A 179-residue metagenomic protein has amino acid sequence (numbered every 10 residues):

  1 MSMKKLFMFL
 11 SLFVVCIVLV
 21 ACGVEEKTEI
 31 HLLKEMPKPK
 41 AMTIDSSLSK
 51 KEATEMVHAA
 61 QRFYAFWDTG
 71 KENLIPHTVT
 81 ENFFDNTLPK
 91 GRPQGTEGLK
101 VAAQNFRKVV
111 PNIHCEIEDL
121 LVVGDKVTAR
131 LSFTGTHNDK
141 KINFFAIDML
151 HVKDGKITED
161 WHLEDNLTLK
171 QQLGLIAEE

Functional and structural regions predicted by a protein language model:
M1-L10: Bacterial N-terminal signal peptides that target proteins for export
L10-V18: Bacterial N-terminal signal peptides
G23-N73, H77, E178-E179: Short, low-complexity N-terminal intrinsically disordered segments enriched in polar/charged residues
K27-T28, F145-L173: Short beta-strand edge/turn micro-motifs at domain boundaries
A60-F63, L74-P76, F83, G95 (+5 more regions): Hydrophobic pocket/interface hotspot
E72-V123: A solvent-exposed, acidic/Ser-Thr-rich amphipathic alpha-helical stretch
H114-C115, I142-I147: Short, surface-exposed coil-to-beta transition loops
G124-F133: A short hydrophobic beta-strand element
